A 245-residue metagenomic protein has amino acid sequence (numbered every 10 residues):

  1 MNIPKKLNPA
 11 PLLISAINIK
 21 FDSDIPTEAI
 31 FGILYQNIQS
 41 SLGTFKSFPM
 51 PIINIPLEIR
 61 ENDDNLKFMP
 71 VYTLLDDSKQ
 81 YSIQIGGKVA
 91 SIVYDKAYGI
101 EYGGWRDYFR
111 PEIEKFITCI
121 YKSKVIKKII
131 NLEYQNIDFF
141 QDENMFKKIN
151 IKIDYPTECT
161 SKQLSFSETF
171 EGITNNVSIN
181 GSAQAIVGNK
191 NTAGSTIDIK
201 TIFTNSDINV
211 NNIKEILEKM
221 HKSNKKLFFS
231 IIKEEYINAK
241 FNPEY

Functional and structural regions predicted by a protein language model:
M1-K5, M69, D76-S78, I120 (+1 more regions): Residue-level detector of functional hotspots within protein domains
M1-R60, I130, F140-Y245: C-terminal interaction module
K6-P9, Y81-Q84, Y98-G104, N189-T192: Short, low-complexity cationic-aromatic patches
I53-G99: Long, hydrophobic/aromatic-enriched structural stretches that serve as scaffold segments
N62, P70-Y72, F109-E114, N175-I179: A short linear-motif detector with a strong N-terminal bias
N62-L66, G104-D107, T169-G172: N-terminal start-of-chain detector that recognizes signal peptides and the immediate post-cleavage beginning
I83-E133: Aromatic- and glycine-enriched beta-alpha-beta binding-site module
Y134-D138: A general secondary-structure junction signal
